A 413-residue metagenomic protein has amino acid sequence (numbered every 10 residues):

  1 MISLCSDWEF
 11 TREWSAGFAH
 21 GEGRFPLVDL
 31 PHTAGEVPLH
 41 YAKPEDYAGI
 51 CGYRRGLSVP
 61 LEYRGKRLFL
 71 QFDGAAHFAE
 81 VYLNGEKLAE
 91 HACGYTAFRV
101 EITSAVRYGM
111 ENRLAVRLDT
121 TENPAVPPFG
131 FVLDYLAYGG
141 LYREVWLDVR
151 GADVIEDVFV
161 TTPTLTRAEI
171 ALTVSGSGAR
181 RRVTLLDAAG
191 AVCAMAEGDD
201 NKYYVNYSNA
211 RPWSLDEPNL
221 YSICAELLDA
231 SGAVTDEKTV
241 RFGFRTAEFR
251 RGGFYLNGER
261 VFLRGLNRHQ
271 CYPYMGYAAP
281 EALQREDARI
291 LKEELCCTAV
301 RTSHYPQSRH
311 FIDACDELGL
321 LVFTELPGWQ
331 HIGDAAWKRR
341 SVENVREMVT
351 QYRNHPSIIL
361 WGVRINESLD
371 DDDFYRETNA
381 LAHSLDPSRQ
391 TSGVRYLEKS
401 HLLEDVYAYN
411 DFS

Functional and structural regions predicted by a protein language model:
M1-V37, R117: Accessory carbohydrate-binding/adhesion or oligomerization-edge regions at the termini of glycan-active proteins
I2, W8-S15, P44, A48-V154 (+4 more regions): Accessory beta-strand-rich segments of carbohydrate-active enzymes
G85, V145, Y221, G258 (+3 more regions): Conserved, mostly hydrophobic/aromatic
L88-A89, C193, V261: Short hydrophobic beta-strand segments in globular cytosolic domains
R107-E111, S175-R250: Extended acidic/polar, glycine-enriched regions that form or flank non-catalytic beta-rich accessory modules
G151-S177: Surface beta-strand/loop "capping" patches
V158-T161, P212, C224-E293, D313: N-terminal carbohydrate-binding accessory modules
A299-S413: Substrate-binding/catalytic cleft of secreted carbohydrate-active enzymes, primarily glycoside hydrolases
